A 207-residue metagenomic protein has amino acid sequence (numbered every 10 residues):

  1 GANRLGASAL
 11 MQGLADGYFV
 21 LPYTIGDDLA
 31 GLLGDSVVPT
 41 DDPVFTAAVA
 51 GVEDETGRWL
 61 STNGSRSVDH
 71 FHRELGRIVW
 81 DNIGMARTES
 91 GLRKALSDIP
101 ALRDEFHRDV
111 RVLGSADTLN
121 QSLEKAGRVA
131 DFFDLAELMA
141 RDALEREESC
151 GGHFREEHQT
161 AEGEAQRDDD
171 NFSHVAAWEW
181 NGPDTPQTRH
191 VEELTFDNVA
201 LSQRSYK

Functional and structural regions predicted by a protein language model:
G1-K207: Glycine- and aromatic-enriched mobile tails/lids
